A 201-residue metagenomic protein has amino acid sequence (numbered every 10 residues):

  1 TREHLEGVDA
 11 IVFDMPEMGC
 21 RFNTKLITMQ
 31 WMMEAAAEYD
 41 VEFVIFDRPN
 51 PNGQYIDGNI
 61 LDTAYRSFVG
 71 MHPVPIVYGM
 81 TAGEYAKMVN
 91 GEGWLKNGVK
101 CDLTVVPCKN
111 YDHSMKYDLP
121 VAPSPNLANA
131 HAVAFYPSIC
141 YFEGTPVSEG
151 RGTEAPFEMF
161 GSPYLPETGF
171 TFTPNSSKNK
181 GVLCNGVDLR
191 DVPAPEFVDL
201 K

Functional and structural regions predicted by a protein language model:
T1-G7: Glycine-rich oxoanion-binding loops at beta->alpha junctions
I11: Receiver (REC) domain switch-region micro-motif
D14-E17, F46-P49, P107-K109, S162: Active-site-proximal beta-strand/loop segments in catalytic clefts of secreted hydrolases
E17-T28: Glycine/threonine-rich flexible loop motifs
E38-E42: A short helix->loop->beta-strand "cap" motif at the edges of active sites that frequently abuts
V44-R66: Glycine-rich, charge-decorated loop segments at or immediately adjacent to ligand/cofactor-binding or catalytic sites
R66-I139: Conserved anion/nucleotide-ligand pocket segment
A130-K201: Internal helical hairpin/lid segments
